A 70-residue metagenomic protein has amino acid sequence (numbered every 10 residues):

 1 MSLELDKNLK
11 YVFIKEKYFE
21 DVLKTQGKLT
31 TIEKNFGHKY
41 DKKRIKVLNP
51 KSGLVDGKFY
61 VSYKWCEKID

Functional and structural regions predicted by a protein language model:
M1-K7, K68-D70: Short intrinsically disordered terminal tails
L3, K10-K64: Basic/aromatic-rich interaction segments and small domains that mediate binding to polyanionic partners
